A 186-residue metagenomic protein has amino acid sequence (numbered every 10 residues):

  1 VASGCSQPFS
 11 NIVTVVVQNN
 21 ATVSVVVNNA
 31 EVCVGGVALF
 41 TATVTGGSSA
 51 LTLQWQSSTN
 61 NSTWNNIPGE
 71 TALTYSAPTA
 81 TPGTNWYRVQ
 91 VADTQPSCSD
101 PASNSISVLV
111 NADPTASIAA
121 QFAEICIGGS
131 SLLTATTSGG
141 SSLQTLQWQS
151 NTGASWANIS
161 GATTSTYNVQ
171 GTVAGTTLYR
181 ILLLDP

Functional and structural regions predicted by a protein language model:
V1-S6, A92-S99, L184-P186: Short, solvent-exposed loop/turn segments at the edges of extracellular beta-sandwich modules
S10, W55-S58, R88, S103 (+2 more regions): Conserved Ser/Thr-centered positions that define the repeating blades of beta-propeller domains
V13-N19, I106-A112: Interdomain boundary/hinge segments at the C-termini of tandem beta-sandwich modules
N19-N28, A112-Q121: Proline-enriched interdomain boundary motifs that mark the N-terminal boundary and often initiate the first structured
A30-G36, A123-G129: Short, solvent-exposed loop/linker segments at the N-terminal edge of repeated beta-sheet extracellular domains
G36-V44, G129-T137: A short beta-strand segment in extracellular, disulfide-stabilized domains
V44-Q54, T137-T152: Solvent-exposed loop segments of extracellular immunoglobulin-like
Q56-T79, Q149-G171: Surface-exposed, flexible coil segments in extracellular/virion-facing regions
